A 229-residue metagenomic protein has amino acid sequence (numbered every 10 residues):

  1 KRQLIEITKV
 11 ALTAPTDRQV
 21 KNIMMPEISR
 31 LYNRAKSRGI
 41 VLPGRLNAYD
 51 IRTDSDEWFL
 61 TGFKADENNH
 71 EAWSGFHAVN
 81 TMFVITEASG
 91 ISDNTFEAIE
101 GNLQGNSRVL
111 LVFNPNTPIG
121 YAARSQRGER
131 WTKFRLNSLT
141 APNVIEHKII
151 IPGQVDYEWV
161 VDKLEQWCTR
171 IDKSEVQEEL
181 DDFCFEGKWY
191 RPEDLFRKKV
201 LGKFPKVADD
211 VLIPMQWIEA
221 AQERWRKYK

Functional and structural regions predicted by a protein language model:
K1-K229: Phosphate/NTP-binding elements of NTP-utilizing enzymes
